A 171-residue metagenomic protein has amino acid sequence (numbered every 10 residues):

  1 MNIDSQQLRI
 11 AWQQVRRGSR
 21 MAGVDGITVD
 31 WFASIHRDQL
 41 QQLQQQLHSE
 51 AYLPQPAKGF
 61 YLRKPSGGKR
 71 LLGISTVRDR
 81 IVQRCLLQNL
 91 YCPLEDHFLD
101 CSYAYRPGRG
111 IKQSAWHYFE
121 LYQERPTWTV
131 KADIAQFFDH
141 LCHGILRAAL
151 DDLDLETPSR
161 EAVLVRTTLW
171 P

Functional and structural regions predicted by a protein language model:
M1-D4, Y105-L121: Short, motif-level signal for alpha-helix interfacial/capping segments enriched in acidic residues and aromatics/proline
M1-Q41: Non-catalytic, polymerase-adjacent accessory regions of viral genome-replication enzymes
R17, S34, L43-Q45, S49 (+1 more regions): Short, basic alpha-helical/linker "hinge" immediately adjacent to a nucleic-acid-recognition surface
R17-D30, P54-I81, H97-R109, W170-P171: Short, conserved non-catalytic motifs in the polymerase core
Q46-L47, P56, F60, P65 (+2 more regions): Conserved polymerase palm-domain catalytic core
V82, L86-L90: Active/ligand-binding-proximal structured segments within catalytic/core domains that scaffold catalytic residues
L90-D96: Short helix-interrupting loop/turn segments at helix-coil junctions
